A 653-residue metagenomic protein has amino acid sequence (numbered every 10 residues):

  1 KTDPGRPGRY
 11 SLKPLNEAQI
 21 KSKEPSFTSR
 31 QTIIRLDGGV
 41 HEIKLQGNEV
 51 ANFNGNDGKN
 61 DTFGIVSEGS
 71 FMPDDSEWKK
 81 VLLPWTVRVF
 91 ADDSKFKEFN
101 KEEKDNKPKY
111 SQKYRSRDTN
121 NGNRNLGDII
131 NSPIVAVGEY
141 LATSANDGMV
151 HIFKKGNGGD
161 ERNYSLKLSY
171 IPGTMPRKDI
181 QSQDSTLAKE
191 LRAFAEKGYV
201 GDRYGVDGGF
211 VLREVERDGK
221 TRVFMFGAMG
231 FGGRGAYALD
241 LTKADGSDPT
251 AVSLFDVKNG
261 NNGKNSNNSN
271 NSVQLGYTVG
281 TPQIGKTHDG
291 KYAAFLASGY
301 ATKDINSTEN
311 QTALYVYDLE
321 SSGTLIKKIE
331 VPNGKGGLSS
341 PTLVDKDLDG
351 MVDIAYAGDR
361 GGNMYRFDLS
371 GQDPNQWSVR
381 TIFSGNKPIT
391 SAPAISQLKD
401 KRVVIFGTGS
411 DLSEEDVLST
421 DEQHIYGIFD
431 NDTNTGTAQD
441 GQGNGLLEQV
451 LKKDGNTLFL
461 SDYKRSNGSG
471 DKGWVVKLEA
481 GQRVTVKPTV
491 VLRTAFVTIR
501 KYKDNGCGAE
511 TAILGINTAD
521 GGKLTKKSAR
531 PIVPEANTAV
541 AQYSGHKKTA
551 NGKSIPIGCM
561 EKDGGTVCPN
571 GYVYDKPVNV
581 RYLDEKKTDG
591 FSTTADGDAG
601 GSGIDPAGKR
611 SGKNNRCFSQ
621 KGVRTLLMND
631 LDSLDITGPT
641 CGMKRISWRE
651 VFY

Functional and structural regions predicted by a protein language model:
K1-Y653: A fold-level detector for beta-propeller and closely related beta-sheet-rich head/sensor domains
